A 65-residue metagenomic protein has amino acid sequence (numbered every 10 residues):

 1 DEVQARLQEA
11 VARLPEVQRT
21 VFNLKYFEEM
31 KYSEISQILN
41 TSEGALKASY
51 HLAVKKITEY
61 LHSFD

Functional and structural regions predicted by a protein language model:
D1-T20, M30, E34-Q37: Amphipathic alpha-helical segment used for protein-protein interaction
R6, Q37-N40, V54-D65: C-terminal edge and immediately downstream basic/flexible tail or linker adjoining helix-turn-helix-like DNA-binding
A12, Y26, T58: Short, locally clustered residues in the helix-turn-helix/winged-helix DNA-binding domain
V21-K25: A short pre-motif secondary-structure segment
K31, N40-A45: Helix-turn-helix DNA-binding motif, specifically the short coil turn and the N-cap/start of the second
S49-L52: Residues within the DNA-recognition helix of helix-turn-helix
